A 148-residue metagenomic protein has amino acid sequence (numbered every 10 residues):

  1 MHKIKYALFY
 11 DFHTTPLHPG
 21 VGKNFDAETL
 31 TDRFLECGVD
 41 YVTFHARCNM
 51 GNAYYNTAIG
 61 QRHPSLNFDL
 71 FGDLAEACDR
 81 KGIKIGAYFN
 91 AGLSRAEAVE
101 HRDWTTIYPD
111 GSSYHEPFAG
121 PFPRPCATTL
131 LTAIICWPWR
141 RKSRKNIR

Functional and structural regions predicted by a protein language model:
M1, D32-E36, E76-R80: Acidic (Asp/Glu)-rich catalytic clusters
I4-Y10, V42-F44, I85-A87: Hydrophobic faces of well-ordered beta-strands that scaffold small-molecule active sites in alpha/beta enzyme cores
L8-F25, A53-D69, F118-W137: The substrate-binding groove and active-site-proximal loops of carbohydrate-active enzymes, especially glycoside
D11-T15, R47-N49, N90-S94: Active-site beta-loop-alpha junctions enriched in small/polar residues
F25-M50: Catalytic domains of carbohydrate-active enzymes, especially glycoside hydrolases
A27-T31, F71-A75, R140: Generic structural signal for well-ordered alpha-helices, preferentially at hydrophobic/aromatic core positions
C48-F89: Aromatic-lined substrate-binding rim segments of carbohydrate-active enzymes
A87, A91-R148: Active-site-adjacent "subsite" loops/lids of carbohydrate-active enzymes
